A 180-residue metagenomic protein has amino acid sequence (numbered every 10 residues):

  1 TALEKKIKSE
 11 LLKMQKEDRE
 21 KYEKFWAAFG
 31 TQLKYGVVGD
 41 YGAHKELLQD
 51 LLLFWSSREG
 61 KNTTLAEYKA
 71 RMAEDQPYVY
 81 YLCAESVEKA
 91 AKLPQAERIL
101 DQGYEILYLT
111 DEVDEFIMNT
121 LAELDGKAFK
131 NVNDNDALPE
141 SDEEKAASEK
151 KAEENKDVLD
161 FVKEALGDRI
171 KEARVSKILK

Functional and structural regions predicted by a protein language model:
T1-K180: Conserved GHKL (Bergerat-fold) ATPase module
